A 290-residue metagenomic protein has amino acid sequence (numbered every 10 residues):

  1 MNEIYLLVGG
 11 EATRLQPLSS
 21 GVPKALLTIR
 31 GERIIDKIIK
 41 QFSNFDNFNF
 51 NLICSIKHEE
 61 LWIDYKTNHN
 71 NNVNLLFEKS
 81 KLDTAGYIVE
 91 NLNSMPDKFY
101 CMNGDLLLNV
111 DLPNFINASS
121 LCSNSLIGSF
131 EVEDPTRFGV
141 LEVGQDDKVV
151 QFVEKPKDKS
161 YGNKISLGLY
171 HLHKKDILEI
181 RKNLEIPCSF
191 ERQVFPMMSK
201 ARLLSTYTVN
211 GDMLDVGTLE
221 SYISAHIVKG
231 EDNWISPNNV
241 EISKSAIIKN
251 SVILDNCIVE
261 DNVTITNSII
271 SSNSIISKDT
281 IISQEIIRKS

Functional and structural regions predicted by a protein language model:
N2-L7, R14, L27-T28, E32-N114 (+1 more regions): Conserved N-terminal catalytic core of the sugar/cofactor nucleotidyltransferase
S20-A25: Short alpha-helical oligomerization interface
L26, L141-V143, F195, T206: A structural signal for short hydrophobic beta-strand segments in well-ordered beta-sheet cores
T28, N49, S129, E142 (+2 more regions): Short, well-ordered beta-strand micro-motif
N51-S55, S129, I269: Short internal beta-strands
Y100, L107, P113-S120, E133-P135 (+1 more regions): Catalytic-core segments of class I nucleotidyltransferases/pyrophosphorylases that form NMP-activated intermediates
L126-V143: Short beta-strand-to-loop element that shapes/binds the nucleotide-sugar donor at the catalytic cleft/hinge
W234-S290: Structural signal for interior beta-strand "rungs" in well-ordered beta-sheet cores of soluble enzyme domains
